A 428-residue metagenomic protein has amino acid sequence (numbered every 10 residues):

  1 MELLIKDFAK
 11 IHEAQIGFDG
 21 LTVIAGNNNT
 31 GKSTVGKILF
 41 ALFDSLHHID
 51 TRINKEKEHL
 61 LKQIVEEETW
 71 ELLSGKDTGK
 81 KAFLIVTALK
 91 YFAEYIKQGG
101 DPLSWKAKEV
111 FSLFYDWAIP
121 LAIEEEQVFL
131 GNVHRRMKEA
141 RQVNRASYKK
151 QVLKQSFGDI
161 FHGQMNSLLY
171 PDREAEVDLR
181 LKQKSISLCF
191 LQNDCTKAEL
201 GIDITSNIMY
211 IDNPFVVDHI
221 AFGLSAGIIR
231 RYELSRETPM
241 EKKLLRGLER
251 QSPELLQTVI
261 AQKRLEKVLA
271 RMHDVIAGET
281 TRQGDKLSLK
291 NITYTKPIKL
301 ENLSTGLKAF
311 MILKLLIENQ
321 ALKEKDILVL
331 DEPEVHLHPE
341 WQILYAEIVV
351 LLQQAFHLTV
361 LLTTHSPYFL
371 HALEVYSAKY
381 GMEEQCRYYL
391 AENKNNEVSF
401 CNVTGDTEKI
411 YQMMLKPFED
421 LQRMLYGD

Functional and structural regions predicted by a protein language model:
M1-H48, S288-Q422, G427: Switch/communication elements of ASCE P-loop NTPase nucleotide-binding domains
S45-E318, K323-K325, V398-D428: Phosphate-coordinating catalytic segments in nucleotide- and nucleic-acid-processing enzymes
